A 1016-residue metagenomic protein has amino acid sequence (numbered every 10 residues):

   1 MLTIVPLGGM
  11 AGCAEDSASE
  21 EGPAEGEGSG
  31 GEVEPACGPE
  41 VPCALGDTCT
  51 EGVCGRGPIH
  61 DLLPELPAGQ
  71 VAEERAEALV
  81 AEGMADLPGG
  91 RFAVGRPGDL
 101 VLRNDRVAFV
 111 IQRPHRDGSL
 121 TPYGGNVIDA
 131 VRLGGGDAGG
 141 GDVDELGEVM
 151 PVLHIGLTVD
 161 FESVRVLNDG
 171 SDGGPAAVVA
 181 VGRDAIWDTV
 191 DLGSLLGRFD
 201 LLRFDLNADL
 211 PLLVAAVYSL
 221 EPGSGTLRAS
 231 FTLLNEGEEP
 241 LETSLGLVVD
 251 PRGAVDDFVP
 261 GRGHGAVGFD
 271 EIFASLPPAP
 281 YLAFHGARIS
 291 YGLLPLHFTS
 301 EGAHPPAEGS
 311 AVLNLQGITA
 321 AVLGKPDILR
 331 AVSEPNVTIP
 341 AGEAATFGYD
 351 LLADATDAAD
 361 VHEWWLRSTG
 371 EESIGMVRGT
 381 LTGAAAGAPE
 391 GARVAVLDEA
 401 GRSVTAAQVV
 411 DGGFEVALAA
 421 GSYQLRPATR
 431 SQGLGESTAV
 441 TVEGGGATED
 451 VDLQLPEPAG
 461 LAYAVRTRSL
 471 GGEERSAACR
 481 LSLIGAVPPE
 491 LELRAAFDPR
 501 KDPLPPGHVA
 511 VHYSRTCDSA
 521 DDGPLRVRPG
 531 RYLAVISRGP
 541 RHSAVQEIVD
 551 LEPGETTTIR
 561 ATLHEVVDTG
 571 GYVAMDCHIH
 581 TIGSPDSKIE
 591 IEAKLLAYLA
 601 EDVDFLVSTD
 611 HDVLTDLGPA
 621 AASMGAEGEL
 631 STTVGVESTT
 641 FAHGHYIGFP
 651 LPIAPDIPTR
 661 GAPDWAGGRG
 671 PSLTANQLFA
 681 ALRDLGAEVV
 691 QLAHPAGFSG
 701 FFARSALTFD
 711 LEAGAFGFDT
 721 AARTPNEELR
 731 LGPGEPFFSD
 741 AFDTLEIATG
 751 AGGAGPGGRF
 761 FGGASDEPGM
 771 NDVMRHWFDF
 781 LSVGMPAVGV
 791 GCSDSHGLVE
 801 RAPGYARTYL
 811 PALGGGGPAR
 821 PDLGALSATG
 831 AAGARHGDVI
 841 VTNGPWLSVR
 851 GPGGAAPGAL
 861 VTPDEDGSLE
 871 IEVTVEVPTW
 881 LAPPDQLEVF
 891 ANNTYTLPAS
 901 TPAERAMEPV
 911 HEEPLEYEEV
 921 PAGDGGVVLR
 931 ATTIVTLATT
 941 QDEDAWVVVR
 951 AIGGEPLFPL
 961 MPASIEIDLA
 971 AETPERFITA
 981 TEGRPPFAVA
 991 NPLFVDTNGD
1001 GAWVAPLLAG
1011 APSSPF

Functional and structural regions predicted by a protein language model:
G9-R56: Ser/Thr-rich, Pro/Gly/Ala-heavy low-complexity intrinsically disordered linkers and tails of secreted extracellular
A68-A76, A81-G83, G89-G90, V94-R96 (+6 more regions): Beta-strand-rich recognition/accessory modules
R116, L120-L133, V178-F258: Acidic, contiguous internal or C-terminal segments within carbohydrate-active enzymes that form a structured patch used
V190, R468-A486, F497, H508-C517 (+7 more regions): C-terminal functional module detector
L323-G324, A420-S431, A510-R515, R528-G539: A short, solvent-exposed beta-strand micro-motif common in secreted/extracellular proteins
G375-A385, G412, L453, A459-G472 (+4 more regions): A short, amphipathic beta-strand motif
M376, G383-V409, R468-H508, P884: Short, ordered, surface-exposed loop/turn motifs in non-cytosolic proteins
A544, V566-T724, I747-G750, M770-D772 (+4 more regions): A metal-dependent hydrolase metal-coordination microenvironment
